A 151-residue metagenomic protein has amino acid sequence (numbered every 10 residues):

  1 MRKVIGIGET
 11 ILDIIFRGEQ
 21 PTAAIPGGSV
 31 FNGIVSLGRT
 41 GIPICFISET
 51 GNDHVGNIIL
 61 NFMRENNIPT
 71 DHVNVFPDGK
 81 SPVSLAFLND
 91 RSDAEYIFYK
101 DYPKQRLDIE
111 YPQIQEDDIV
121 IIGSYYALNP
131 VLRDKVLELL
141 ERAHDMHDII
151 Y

Functional and structural regions predicted by a protein language model:
M1-I15: Acidic-glycine-rich active-site phosphate/pyrophosphate-binding loop
M1-I5, F62-E65, T70, S92-Y151: Ribokinase/PfkB-type carbohydrate-kinase core domain
K3-V4, R17-S84, L88-D93, K100-Q105: Substrate-binding N-lobe of the ribokinase-like
I7-I11, G33-L37, I58-I59, Q113-E116 (+1 more regions): Short amphipathic alpha-helical segments, especially helix-boundary/capping motifs
G8-T10, S29, Y125: Active-site metal-binding loops of divalent metal-dependent hydrolases
I11-I15, L37-P43, D117-V120, D148-I149: A short alpha-helix capping/helix-coil boundary motif
L12, N52, L128: Surface-exposed, flexible loop/turn segments at secondary-structure boundaries
I15-F16, P130: Short N-terminal helix/helix-N-cap motif within the alpha/beta-hydrolase-1
